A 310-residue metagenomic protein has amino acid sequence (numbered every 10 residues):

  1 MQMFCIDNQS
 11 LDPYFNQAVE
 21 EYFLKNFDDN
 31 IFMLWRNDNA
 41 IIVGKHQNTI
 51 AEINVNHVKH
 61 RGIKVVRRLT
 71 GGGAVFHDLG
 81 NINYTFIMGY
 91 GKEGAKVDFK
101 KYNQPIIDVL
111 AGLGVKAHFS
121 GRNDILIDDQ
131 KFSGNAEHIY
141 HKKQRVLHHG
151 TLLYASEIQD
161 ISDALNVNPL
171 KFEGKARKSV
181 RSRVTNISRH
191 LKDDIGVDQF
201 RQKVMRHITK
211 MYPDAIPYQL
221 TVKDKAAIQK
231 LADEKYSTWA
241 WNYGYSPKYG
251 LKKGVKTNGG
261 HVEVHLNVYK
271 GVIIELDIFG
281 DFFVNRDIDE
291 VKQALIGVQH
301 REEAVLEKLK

Functional and structural regions predicted by a protein language model:
M1-I50, E137, R181-K192, G196-R201 (+2 more regions): Active-site loop/lid in soluble adenylation, ligation, and acyl-transfer enzymes
Y14, V43-G44, A51-I53, A155-E157 (+1 more regions): Short helix/loop capping segments that flank catalytic or ligand/cofactor-binding pockets
Y22, P105-L113, K203, H207-M211 (+2 more regions): Generic non-transmembrane alpha-helical segments
M33-W35, I42-G44, K64-R68, F76 (+1 more regions): Short, conserved beta-strand segments within well-ordered enzyme catalytic domains that often line or immediately flank
G44-K59, G80: Glycine-rich loop at the start of a catalytic domain that most often binds anionic cofactors/ligands
E52-A74: Active-site cofactor/substrate anionic-group-binding motifs, chiefly glycine- and Lys/Arg-rich phosphate-binding loops
L79, N83-D193, V204, D233-F283: Catalytic beta-strand/loop module used to bind and position nucleotide/cofactor moieties in cofactor-attachment
I187, V272-K310: Active-site- and interface-proximal helix/loop "cap" or "latch" segments in soluble metabolic and energy-transducing
